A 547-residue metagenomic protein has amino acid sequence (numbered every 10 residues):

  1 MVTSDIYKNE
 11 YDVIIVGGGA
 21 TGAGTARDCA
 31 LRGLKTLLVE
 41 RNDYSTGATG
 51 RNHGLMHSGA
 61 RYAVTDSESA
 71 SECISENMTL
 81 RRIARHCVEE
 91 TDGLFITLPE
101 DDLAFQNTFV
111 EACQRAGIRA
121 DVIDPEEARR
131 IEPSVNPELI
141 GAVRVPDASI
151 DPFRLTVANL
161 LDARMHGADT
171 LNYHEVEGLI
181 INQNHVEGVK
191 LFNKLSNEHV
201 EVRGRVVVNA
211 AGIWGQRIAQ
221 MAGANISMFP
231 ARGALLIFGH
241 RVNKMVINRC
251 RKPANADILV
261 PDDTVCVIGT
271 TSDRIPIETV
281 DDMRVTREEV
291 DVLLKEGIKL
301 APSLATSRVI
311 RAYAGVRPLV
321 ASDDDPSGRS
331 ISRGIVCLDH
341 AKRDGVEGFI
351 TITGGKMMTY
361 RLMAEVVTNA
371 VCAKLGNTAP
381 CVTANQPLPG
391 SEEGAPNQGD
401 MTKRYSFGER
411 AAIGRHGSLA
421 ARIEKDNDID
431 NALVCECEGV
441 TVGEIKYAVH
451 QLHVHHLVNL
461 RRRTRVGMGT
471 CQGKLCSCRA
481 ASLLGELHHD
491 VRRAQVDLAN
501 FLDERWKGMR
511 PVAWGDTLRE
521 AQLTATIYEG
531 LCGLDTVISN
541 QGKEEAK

Functional and structural regions predicted by a protein language model:
N9-Y11, S196-V206: Core beta-strand elements of the Rossmann-like FAD/NAD(P) dinucleotide-binding domain in flavoenzyme oxidoreductases
V13-L37: N-terminal Rossmann-like FAD-binding beta1-loop-alpha1 element of flavoenzymes
A30-G50: Glycine-rich FAD pyrophosphate-binding loop
H53-E127, I131, D257, P396-Y405: Dinucleotide-binding Rossmann-like beta1-alpha1 core, especially the glycine-rich loop that anchors the ADP
I96-H166, L171-N172, G178-H185, D263 (+3 more regions): Flavin (FAD/FMN) cofactor-binding and adjacent substrate-gating region of FAD-dependent oxidoreductase domains
D162, S227-A234, H240-V242, C250-V267 (+2 more regions): C-terminal catalytic lobe of FAD-dependent flavoproteins
N209-G223: Flavin (primarily FAD) binding-site architecture
S482, H489-K547: Low-complexity, small/polar and acidic-rich linker and loop segments
